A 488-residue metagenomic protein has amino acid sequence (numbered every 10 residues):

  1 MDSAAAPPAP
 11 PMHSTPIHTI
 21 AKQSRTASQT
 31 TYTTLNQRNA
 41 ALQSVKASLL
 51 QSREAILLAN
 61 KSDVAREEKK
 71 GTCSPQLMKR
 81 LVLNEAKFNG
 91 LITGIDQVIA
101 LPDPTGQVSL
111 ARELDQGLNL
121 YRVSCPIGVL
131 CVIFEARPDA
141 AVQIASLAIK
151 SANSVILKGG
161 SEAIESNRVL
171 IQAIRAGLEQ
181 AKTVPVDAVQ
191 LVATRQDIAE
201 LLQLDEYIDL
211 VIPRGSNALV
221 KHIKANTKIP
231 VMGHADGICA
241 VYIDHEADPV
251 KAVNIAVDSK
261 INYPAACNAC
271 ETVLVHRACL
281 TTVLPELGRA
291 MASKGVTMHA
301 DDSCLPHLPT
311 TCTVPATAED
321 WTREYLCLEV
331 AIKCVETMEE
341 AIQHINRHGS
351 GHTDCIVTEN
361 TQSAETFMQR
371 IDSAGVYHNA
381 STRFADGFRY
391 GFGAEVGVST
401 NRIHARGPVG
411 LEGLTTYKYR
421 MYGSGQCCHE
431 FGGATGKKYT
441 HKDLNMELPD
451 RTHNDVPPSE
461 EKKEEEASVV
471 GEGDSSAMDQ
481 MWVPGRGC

Functional and structural regions predicted by a protein language model:
M1-L120, K462, S468, M481-G487: N-terminal Rossmann-like NAD(P)+-binding subdomain of aldehyde/semialdehyde dehydrogenases
P11-H13, Q51, E135-S154, V169 (+4 more regions): ALDH superfamily catalytic-core signature
T26-T33, V132, V273-V275, C327-E336 (+1 more regions): Short, well-ordered beta-strand elements within core beta-sheets of diverse protein domains
T33-A40, A181-A188, P264-A269, G295-S303 (+3 more regions): Flexible, glycine/charged-enriched surface loops at secondary-structure junctions
A40-S44, E286, L308, M338 (+3 more regions): C-terminal core of ALDH-fold dehydrogenases
A100, V108-E246, V250, V470 (+1 more regions): Rossmann-like NAD(P) dinucleotide-binding subdomain of oxidoreductase/dehydrogenase enzymes
V241-E246, L274-R277, C334-V335, V357-E359 (+1 more regions): Short beta-strand-to-turn element immediately C-terminal to the catalytic PLP-Schiff-base lysine in fold type I
